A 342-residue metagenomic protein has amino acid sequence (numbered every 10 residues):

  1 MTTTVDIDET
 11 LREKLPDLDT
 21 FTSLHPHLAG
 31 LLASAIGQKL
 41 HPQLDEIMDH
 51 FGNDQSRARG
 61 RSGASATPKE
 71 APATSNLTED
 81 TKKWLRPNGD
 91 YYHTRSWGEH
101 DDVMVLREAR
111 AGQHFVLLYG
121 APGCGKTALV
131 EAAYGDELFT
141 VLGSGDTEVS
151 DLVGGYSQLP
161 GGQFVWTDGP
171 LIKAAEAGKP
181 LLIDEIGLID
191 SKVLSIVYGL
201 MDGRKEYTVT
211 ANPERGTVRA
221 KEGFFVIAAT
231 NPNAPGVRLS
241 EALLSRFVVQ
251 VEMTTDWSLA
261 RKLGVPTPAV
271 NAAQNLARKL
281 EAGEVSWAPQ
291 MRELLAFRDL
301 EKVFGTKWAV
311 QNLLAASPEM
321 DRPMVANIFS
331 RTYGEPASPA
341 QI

Functional and structural regions predicted by a protein language model:
M1-I342: C-terminal regulatory/interaction module of P-loop NTP-utilizing enzymes
